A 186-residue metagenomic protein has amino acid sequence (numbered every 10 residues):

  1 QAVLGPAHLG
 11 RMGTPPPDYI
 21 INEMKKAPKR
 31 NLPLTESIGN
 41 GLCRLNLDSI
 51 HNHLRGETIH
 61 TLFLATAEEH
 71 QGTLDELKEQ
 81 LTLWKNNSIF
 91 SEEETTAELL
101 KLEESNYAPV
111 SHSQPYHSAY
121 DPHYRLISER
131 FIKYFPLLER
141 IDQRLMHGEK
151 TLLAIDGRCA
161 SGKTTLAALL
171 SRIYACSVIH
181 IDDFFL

Functional and structural regions predicted by a protein language model:
Q1-S113: Long, basic/Gly/Ser/Thr-rich N-terminal segments that mediate initial subcellular attachment or targeting
A119-M146: N-terminal pre-Walker A segment at the start of P-loop NTPase domains
L152-A154: Short hydrophobic/aromatic beta-strand immediately N-terminal to the Walker A/P-loop
R158: P-loop (Walker A) phosphate-binding loop of NTP-binding proteins
K163: Conserved lysine of the Walker
L166: Hydrophobic positions on the alpha1 helix immediately C-terminal to the Walker A/P-loop
L169: Active-site signature of alpha/beta-hydrolase-fold catalytic machinery across serine- and Asp/Cys-nucleophile hydrolases
Y174-L186: Short beta-strand-centered segment that lines the nucleotide-binding/catalytic pocket of NTP-utilizing
